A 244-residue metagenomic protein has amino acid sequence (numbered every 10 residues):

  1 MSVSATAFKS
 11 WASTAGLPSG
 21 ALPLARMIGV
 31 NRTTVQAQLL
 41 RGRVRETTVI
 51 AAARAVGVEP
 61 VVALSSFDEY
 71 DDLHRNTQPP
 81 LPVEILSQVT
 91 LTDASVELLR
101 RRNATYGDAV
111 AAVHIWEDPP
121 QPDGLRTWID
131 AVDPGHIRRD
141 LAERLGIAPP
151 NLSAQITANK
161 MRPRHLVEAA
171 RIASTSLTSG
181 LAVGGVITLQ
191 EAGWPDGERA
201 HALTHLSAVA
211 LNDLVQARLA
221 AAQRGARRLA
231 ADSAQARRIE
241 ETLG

Functional and structural regions predicted by a protein language model:
M1-P23, S65, P80-R138, L181-A182: A short, Lys/Arg-rich alpha-helix, primarily the initiator
G20, N31-T33, R45, E59 (+3 more regions): Short coil turns linking two alpha-helices in DNA-binding domains
L22-R26, I50, R139-E143, V167: Residues within the helices of the helix-turn-helix
I28-G29, V56, L145, A173: Core residues of bacterial helix-turn-helix
G29-V44, R144-M161: Recognition helix of helix-turn-helix/homeodomain-like DNA-binding domains that insert into the DNA major groove
T34, V62, D140, N151 (+1 more regions): Residues in the helix-turn-helix
E46-A63, R164-G180: DNA major-groove recognition helix of helix-turn-helix/homeodomain DNA-binding modules
S65-A104, A182-A230: Short, charged recognition helix plus adjacent turn of helix-turn-helix-like nucleic-acid-binding domains
